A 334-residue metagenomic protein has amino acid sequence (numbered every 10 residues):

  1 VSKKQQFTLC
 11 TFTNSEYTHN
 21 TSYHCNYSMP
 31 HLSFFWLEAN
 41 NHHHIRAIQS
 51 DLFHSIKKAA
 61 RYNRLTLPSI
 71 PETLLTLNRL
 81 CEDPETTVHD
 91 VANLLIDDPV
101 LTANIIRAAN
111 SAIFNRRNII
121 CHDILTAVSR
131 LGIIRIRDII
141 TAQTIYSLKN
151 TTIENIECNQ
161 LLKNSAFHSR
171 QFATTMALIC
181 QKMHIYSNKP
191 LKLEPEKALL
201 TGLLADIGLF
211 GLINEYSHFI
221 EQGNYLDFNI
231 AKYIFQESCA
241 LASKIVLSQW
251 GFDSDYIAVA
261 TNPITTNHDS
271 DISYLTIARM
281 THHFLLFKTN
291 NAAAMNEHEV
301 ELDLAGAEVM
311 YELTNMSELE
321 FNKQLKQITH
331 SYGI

Functional and structural regions predicted by a protein language model:
V1-L204, G211-H218, L247-F252, Y256-L302: Conserved alpha-helical "signature site" that marks functionally important helical segments or helix/loop junctions
H43-H44, S243, T329: Amphipathic alpha-helical interaction segments
D123-T126, Q160, I220-I245, D269-L275 (+1 more regions): Divalent-cation-assisted or electrostatically stabilized phosphate/pyrophosphate-binding catalytic cores
Q171, A242, E320-K323: A non-catalytic, amphipathic alpha-helix used as a structural packing/dimerization or gating element in enzyme scaffolds
F172, L199, E215, I220-Y233 (+1 more regions): Surface-exposed, interaction-prone regions with an acidic/low-complexity signature
T289-I334: Acidic, carboxylate-rich catalytic segments that either coordinate divalent cations
